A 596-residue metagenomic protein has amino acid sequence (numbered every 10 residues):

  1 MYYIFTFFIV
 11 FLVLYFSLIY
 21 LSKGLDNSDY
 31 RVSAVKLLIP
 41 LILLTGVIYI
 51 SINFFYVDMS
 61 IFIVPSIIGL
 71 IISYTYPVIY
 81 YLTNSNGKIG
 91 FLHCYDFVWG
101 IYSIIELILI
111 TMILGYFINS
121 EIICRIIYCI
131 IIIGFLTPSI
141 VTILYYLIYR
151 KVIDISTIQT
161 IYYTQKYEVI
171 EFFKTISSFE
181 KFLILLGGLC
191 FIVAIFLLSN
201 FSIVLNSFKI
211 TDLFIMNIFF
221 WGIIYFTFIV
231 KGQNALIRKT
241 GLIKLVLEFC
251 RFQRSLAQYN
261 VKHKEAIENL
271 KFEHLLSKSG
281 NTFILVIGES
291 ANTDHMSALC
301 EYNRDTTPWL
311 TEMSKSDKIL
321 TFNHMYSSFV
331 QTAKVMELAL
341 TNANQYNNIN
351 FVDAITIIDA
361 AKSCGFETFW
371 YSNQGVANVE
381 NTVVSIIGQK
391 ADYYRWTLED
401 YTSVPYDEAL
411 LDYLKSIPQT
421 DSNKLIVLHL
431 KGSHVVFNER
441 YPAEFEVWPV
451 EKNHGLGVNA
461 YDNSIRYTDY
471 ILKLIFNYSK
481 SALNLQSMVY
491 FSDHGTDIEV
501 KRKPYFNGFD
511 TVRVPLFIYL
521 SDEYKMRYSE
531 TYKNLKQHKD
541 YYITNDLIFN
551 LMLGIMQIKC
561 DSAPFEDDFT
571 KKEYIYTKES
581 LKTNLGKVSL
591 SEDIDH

Functional and structural regions predicted by a protein language model:
M1-T240: Transmembrane and membrane-interface helices of multi-pass, inner-membrane envelope-modifying transferases
E121-I127, Y145, Y149, Q165 (+7 more regions): Catalytic cores of PAPS-dependent sulfotransferases and nucleotide-sugar/CMP/GDP-dependent glycosyltransferases
N217-L285, S290-W448, T544-I575: Active-site-proximal alpha/beta segments of enzymes that process anionic O-linked groups
L299, R304-D305, K480, N484-L485 (+3 more regions): Histidine-centered active-site microenvironments of extracellular/periplasmic hydrolases and transferases
N348-I355, G455-T468, P504-V512, K525-M552 (+1 more regions): A short beta-strand-to-alpha-helix junction
D412-K415, Q419, P449-M488, I518 (+2 more regions): A long, amphipathic alpha-helix that forms part of the scaffold/cap immediately adjacent to metal-dependent active
L472, D493, L516, I548 (+1 more regions): Hydrophobic, well-ordered secondary-structure elements that form the walls of internal hydrophobic environments
Y532-Q537, M556-H596: Polar, surface-exposed loop/tail segments that function as active-site lids or cofactor/substrate-recognition elements
